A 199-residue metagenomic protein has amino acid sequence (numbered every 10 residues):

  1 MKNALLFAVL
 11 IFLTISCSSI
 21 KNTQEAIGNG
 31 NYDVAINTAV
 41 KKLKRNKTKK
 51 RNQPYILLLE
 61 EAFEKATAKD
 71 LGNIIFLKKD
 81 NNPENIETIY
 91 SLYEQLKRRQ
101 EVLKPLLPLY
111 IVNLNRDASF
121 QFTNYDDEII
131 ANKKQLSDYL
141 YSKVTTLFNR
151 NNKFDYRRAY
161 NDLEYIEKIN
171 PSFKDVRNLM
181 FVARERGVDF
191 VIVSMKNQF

Functional and structural regions predicted by a protein language model:
M1-L6: Positively charged n-region of N-terminal signal peptides that target proteins for export
I11-V34: Bacterial Sec signal peptide processing site at the extreme N-terminus
Q24, G28-N29, N37-V40, R45-E60 (+4 more regions): A structural "domain/chain start" motif
